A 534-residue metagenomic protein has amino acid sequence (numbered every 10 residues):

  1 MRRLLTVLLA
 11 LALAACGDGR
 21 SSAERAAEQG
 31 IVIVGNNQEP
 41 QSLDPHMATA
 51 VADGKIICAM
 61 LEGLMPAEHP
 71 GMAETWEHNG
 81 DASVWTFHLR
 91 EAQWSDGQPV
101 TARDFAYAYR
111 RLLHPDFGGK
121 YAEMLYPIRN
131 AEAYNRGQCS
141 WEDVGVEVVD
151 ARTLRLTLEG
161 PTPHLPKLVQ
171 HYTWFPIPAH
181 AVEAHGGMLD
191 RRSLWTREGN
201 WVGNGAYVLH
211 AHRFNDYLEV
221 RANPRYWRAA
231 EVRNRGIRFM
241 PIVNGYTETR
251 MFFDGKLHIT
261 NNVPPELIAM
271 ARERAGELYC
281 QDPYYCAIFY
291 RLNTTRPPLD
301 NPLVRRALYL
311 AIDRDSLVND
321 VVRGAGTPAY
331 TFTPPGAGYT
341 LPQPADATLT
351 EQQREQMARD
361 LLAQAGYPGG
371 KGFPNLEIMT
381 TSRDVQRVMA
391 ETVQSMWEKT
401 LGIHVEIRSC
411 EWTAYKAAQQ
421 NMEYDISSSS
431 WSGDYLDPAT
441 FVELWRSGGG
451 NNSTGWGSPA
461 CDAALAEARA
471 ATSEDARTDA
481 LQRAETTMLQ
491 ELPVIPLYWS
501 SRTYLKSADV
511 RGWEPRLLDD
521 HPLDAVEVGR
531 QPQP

Functional and structural regions predicted by a protein language model:
G17, E147, V318, E351 (+4 more regions): Extracytoplasmic/peripheral linker and loop segments enriched in polar/acidic and small residues with frequent Thr/Pro
G35-D81, N200-G203: N-terminal lobe/hinge region of extracytoplasmic solute-binding protein
T75-Y121, R155, E248-M251, P298-D300: Aromatic- and charge-enriched surface segment that lines or borders ligand/interaction sites
G137, E147, R152, P161-E231 (+5 more regions): Gly/Pro-rich hinge or "lid" segments in bacterial periplasmic/extracellular proteins
H210-R221, R238-R296, N319: Extracellular/periplasmic solute-recognition and catalytic clefts
F214, E355, A363-G433, E474 (+1 more regions): Ligand/substrate-recognition segments at binding pockets and active sites
T327-A365, R383-V388: Structural transition elements
Y504-P534: Long beta-strand-rich cores associated with HINT superfamily self-processing modules
